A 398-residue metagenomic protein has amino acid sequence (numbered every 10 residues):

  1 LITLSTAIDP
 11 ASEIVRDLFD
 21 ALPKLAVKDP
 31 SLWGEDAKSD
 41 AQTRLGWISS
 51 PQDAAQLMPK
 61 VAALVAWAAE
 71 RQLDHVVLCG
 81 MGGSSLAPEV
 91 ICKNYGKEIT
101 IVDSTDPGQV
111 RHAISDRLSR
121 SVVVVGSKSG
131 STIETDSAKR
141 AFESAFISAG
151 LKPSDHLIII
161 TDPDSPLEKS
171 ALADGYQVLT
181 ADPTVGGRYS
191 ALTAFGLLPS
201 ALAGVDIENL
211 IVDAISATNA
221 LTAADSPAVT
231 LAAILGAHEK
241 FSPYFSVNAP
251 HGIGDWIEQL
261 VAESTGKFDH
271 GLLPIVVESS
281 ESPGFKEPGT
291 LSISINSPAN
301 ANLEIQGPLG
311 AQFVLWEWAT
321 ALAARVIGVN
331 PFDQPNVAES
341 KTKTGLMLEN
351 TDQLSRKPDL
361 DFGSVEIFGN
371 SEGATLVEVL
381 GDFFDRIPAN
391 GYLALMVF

Functional and structural regions predicted by a protein language model:
L1-V76: Low-complexity, highly charged intrinsically disordered N-terminal segments that act as targeting/localization
I2, L45-G46, C79, S84 (+9 more regions): Flexible, active-site-adjacent loop/turn segments at secondary-structure boundaries
D9-L22, P107-G108, V185-S190, G252 (+3 more regions): A short acidic, often aromatic-flanked loop/helix-cap motif at beta-alpha or helix-coil junctions that lines enzyme
I14-D17, K60-A63, P166, N209 (+4 more regions): Exposed alpha-helical structural elements
R16-D40, G82-K93, H251, E349-R356: Short, compositionally biased "basic patch" segments
G46, V205-I211, T218-N336, L346-F398: Acidic catalytic cores of enzymes that act on phosphate-bearing nucleotides/polynucleotides
Q56, A63, L86, V90 (+8 more regions): Generic recognition of stable, solvent-exposed alpha-helical segments in well-folded globular domains
A63-T222, L291-I305, L346: Glycine-rich phosphate-binding loops that contact phosphosugars or nucleotide phosphates
